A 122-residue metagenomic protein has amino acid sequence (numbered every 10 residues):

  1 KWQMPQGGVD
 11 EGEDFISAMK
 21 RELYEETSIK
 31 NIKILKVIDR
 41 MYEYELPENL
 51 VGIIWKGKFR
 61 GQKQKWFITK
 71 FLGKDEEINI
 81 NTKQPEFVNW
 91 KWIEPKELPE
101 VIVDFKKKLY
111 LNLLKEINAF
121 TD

Functional and structural regions predicted by a protein language model:
K1-M4: N-terminal strand-loop-strand
V9-D104: Unchanged
P95-D122: Charged phosphate-binding loop/patch that engages nucleotide di/tri-phosphates or the phosphate backbone of nucleic
